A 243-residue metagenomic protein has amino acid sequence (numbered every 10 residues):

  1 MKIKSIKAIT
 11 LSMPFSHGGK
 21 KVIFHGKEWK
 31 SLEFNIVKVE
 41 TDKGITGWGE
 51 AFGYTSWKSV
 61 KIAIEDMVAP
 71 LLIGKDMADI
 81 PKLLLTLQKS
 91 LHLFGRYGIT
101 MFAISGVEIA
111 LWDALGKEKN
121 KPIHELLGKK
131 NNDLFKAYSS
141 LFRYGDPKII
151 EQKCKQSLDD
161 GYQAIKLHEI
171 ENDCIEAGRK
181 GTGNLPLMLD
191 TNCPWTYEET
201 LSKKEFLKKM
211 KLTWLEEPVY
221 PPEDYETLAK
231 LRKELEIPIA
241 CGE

Functional and structural regions predicted by a protein language model:
M1-T46, F52: Structured beta-strand/loop patches that form or line metal/cofactor-binding pockets in enzymes
I3, G44, V68, V107 (+4 more regions): Conserved, mostly hydrophobic/aromatic
E40-E118: Metal- or metallocofactor-binding catalytic centers and their adjacent structured scaffolds across diverse enzyme
F94, K119-R143, C174, G178 (+2 more regions): N-terminal small/glycine-rich loop or linker at the start of catalytic domains across soluble metabolic enzymes
L134-I149, T191-T196, A240: Active-site mouth loops of central-metabolism enzymes
G145-S157, E198-K203: Short, acidic/polar
L158-G161, K208: Non-catalytic positions within long, well-ordered alpha-helices that form the structural scaffold/packing of enzyme
L167-E243: Catalytic core of soluble alpha/beta enzymes
